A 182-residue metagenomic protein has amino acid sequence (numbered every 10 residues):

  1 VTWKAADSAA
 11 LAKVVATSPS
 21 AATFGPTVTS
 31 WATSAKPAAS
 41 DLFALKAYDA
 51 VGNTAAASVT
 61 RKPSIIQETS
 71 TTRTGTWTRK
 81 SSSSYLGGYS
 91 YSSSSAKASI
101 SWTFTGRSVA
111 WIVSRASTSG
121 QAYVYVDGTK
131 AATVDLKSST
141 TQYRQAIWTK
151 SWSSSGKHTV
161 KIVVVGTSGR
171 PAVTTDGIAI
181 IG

Functional and structural regions predicted by a protein language model:
V1, A9-A12, T27-G182: Glycan-recognition surfaces in beta-rich domains, encompassing non-catalytic CBMs and lectin-like receptor-binding
L11-S20: Extracellular low-complexity, O-glycosylation-prone stalks/linkers
A21-P26: Low-complexity "stalk/linker" and mucin-like segments enriched in Ser/Thr/Pro/Ala/Gly
